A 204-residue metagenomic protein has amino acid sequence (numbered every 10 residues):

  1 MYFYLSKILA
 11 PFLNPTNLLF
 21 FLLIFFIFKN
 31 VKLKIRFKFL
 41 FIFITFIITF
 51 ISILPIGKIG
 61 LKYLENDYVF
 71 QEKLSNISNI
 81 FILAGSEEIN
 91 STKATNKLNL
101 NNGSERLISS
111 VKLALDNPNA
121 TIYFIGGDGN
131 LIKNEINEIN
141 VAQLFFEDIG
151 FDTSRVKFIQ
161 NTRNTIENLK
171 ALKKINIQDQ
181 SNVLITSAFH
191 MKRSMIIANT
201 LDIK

Functional and structural regions predicted by a protein language model:
M1-K29: Membrane-embedded alpha-helical segments of integral membrane proteins
K29-K38: Membrane-interface helix-boundary motifs at transmembrane edges
K38-F39, G60: Short N-terminal amphipathic alpha-helices
F39-L54: Hydrophobic membrane-insertion alpha-helices, especially the h-region of bacterial N-terminal signal peptides
F50-K204: A structural signal for short, hydrophobic/glycine-enriched beta-strand patches
